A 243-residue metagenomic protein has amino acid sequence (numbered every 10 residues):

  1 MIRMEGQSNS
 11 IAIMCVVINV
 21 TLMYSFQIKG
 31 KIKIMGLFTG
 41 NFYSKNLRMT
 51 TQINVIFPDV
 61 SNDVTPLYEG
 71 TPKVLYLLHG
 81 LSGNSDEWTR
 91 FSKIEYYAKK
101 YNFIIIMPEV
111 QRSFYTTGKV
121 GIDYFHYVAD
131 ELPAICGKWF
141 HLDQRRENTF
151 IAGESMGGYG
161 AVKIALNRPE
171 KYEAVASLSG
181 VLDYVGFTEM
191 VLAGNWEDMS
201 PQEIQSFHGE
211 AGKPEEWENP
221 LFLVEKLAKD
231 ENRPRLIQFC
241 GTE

Functional and structural regions predicted by a protein language model:
R3-Q7, I13-E243: Non-catalytic cap/lid and distal C-terminal segments of serine-dependent acyl enzymes
